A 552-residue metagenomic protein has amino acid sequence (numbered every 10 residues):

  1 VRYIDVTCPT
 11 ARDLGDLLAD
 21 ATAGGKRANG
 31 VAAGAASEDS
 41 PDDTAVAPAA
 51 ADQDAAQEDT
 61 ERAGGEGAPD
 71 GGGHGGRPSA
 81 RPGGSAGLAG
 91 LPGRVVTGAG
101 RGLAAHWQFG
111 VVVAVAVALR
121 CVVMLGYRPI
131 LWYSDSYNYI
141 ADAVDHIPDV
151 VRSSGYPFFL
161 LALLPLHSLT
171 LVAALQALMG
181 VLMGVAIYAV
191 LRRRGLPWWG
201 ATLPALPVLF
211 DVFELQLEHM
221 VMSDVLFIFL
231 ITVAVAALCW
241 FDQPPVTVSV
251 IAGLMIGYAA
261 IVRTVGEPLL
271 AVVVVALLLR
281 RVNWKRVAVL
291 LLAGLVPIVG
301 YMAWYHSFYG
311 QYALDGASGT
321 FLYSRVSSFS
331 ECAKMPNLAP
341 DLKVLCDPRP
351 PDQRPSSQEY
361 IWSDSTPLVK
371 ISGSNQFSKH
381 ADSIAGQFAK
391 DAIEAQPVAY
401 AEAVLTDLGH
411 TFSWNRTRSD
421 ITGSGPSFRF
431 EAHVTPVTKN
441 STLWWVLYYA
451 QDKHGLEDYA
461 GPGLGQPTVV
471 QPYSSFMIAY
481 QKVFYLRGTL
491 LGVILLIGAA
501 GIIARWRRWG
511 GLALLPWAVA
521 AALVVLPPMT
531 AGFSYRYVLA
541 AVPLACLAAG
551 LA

Functional and structural regions predicted by a protein language model:
V1-R120, L512, A552: Start-transfer (signal-anchor) and selected internal transmembrane alpha helices of multi-pass inner/ER membrane
A104-L131, F210, G294-Y305: Transmembrane signal-anchor helices characteristic of membrane glycosylation enzymes that use polyprenol
V117, A205, S249-R263, V274 (+1 more regions): Membrane-interface alpha helices of multi-pass inner-membrane proteins
G126-Y139, I147-H167, L314-D315, A381 (+1 more regions): Extracytoplasmic catalytic/substrate-binding loops of multi-pass membrane glycan-assembly enzymes
S134, L171-V181, L203-L238, V246-T247 (+2 more regions): Multi-pass, polyprenyl lipid-linked donor-dependent membrane glycosyltransferases
L160-H167, V172-A186, F227-L230, R487-G498 (+1 more regions): Transmembrane alpha-helices of multi-pass, membrane-embedded glycan-processing enzymes that use lipid-linked
R193-G195, A234-S249, L277, R281: Membrane-interface transmembrane helices that cradle and orient dolichyl/undecaprenyl
D315-P462: Membrane-proximal stem/loop segments at transmembrane-domain junctions that anchor or position
